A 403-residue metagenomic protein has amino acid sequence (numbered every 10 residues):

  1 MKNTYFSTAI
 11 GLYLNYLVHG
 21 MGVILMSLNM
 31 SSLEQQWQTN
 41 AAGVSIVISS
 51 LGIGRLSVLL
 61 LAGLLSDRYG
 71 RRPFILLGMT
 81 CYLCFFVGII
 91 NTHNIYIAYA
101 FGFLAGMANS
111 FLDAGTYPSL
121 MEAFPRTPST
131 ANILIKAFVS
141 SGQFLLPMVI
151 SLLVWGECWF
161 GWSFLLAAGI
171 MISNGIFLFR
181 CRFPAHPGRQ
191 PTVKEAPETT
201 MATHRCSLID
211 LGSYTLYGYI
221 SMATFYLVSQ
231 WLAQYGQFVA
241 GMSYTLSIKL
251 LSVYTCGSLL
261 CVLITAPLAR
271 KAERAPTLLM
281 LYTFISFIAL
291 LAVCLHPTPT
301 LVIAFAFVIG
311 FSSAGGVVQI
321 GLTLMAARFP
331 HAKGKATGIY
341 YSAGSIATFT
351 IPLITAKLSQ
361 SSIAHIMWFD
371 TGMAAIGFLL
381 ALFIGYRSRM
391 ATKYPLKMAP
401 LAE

Functional and structural regions predicted by a protein language model:
M26-S27, S207-S252, L259: Extracytoplasmic gate region of multi-pass secondary transporters
S57-N94: Conserved MFS/SLC helix-loop-helix module at the cytosolic interface between two early adjacent transmembrane helices
V58-G70, C261-R274, S359: Helix-to-loop junctions at the C-terminal end of transmembrane segments in multipass secondary transporters
F101-V139: Cytoplasmic helix-loop-helix junction between adjacent transmembrane helices in 12-TM secondary transporters
F111-F124, G315-F329: Intracellular juxtamembrane helix-capping segments at the cytosolic ends of symmetry-related transmembrane helices
T127, A131-H186: Helix-loop-helix hairpin linking two adjacent transmembrane segments in secondary transporters
A275-I320: C-terminal transmembrane helical hairpin of 12-TM major facilitator-type secondary transporters
A326-S362, D370: A late C-terminal transmembrane helix in Major Facilitator Superfamily
